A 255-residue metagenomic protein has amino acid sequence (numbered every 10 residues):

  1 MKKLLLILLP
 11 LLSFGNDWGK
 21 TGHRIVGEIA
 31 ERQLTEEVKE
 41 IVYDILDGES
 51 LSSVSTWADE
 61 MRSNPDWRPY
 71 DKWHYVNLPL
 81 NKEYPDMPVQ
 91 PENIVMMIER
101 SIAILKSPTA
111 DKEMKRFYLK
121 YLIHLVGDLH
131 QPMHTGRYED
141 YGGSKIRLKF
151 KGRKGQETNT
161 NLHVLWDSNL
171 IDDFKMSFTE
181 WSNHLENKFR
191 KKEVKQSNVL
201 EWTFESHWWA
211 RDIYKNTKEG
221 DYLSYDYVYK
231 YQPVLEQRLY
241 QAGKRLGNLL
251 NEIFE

Functional and structural regions predicted by a protein language model:
K3-S13: Sec-dependent N-terminal signal peptides
N16-L125, R137-E255: N-terminal, motif-rich segments that launch catalysis or mediate targeting to/interaction with membranes, typified by
M133: Conserved active-site-proximal phosphate/metal-binding subdomains
